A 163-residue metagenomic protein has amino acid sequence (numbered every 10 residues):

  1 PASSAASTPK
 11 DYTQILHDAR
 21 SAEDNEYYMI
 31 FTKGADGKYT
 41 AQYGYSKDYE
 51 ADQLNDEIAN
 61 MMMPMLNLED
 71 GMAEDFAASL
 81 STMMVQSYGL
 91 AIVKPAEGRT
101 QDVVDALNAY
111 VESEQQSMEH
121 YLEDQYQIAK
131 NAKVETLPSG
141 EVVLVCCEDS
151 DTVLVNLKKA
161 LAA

Functional and structural regions predicted by a protein language model:
P1-A163: Mature, Sec-exported extracytoplasmic domains of Gram-positive
